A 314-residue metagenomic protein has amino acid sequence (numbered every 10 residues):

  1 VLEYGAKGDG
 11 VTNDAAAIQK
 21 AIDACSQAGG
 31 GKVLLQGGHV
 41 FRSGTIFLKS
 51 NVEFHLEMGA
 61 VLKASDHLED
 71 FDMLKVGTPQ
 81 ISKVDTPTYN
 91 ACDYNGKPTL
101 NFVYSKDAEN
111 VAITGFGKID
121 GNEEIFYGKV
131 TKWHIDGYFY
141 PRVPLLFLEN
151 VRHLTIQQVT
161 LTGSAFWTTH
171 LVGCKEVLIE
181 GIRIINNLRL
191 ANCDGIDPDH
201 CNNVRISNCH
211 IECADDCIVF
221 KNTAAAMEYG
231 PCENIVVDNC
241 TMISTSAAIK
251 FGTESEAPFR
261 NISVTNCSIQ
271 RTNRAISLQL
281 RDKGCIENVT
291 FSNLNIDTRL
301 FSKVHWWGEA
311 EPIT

Functional and structural regions predicted by a protein language model:
V1-T314: Extracellular/periplasmic carbohydrate-active domains that bind, remodel, or depolymerize complex polysaccharides
